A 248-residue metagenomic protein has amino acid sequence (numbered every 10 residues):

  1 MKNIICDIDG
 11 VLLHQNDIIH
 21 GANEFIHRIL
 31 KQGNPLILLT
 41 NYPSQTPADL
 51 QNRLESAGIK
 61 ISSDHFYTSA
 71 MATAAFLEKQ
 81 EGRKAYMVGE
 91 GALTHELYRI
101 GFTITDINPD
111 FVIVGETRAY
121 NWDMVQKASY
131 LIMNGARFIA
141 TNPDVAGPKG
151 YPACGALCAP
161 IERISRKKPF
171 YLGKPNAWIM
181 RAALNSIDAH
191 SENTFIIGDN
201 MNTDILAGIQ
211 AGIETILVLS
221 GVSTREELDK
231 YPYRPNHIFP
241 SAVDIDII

Functional and structural regions predicted by a protein language model:
K2-H20, E24-N34, A48-Y67, E78-I248: Asp-based, Mg2+/Mn2+-dependent phosphohydrolase catalytic module
Y42: Conserved phosphate/oxyanion-binding catalytic-loop motifs
A72-T73, Q80: Hydrophobic alpha-helical segments within soluble ligand-binding/sensing domains
